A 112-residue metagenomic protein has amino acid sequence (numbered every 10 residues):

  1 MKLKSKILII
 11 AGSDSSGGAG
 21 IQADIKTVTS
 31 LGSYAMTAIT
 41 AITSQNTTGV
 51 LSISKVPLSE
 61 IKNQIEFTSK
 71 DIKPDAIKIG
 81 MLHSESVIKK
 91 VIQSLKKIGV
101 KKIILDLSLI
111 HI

Functional and structural regions predicted by a protein language model:
M1-K73: Small-residue (G/A/S/T)-rich helix-start motifs and N-terminal tracts that mark the onset
I39, M81, L107: A cross-domain feature marking catalytic cores of carbohydrate-active enzymes and several ubiquitous metabolic/repair
D71, K97-I98: Alpha-helix C-cap/termination motif
A76-K78, I104-L105: Generic enzyme active-site microenvironment
K78-I88: N-terminal glycine-rich "phosphate-gripper" loop used for MgATP/nucleotide binding and carboxylate activation
S86, K90-K96: Nucleotide and nucleotide-moiety/phosphate-recognizing core
I98-I103, L107: A short helix->loop->beta-strand "cap" motif at the edges of active sites that frequently abuts
I110-I112: Conserved small/polar residues in nucleotide/adenosyl-binding loops
